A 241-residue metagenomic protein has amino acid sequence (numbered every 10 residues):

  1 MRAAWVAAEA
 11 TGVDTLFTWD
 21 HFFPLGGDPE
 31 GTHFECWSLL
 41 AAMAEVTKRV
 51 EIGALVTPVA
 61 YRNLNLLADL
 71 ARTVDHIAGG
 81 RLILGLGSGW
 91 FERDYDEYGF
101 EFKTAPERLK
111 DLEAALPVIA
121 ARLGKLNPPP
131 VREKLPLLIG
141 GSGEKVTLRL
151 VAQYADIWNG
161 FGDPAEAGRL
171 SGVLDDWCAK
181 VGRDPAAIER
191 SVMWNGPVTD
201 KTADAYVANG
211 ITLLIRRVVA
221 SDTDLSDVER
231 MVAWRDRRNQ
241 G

Functional and structural regions predicted by a protein language model:
M1-G241: Active-site-adjacent structural elements that line small-molecule/cofactor binding pockets in enzymes
